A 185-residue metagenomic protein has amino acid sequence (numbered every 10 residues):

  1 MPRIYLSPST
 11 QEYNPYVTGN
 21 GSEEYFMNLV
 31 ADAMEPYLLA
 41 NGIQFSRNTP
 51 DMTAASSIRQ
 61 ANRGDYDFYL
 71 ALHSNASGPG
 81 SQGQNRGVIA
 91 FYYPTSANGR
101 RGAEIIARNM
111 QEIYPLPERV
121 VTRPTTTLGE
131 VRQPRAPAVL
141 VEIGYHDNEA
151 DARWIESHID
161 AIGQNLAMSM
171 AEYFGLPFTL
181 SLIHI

Functional and structural regions predicted by a protein language model:
P2-V88, Y93-A97: Catalytic-core regions of hydrolytic enzymes
I4-Y16, G64, Y69-S74, G78 (+1 more regions): Active-site-adjacent mobile loop/cap segments within catalytic or ligand-binding domains
Y25, L29-L39, N98-P115, A152-L180: Long, well-ordered alpha-helical scaffolding segments within enzyme catalytic domains, especially pronounced
G42, G87, E118, R135-P137: A generic structural signal for alpha->beta connector loops
F45-D51, L116-R123, P177-S181: Surface-exposed patches in mature extracellular/periplasmic domains of secreted proteins
I113-E118, D147: Substrate-binding/catalytic groove segments of enzymes that remodel or degrade extracellular structural polymers
I183-I185: Conserved small/polar residues in nucleotide/adenosyl-binding loops
